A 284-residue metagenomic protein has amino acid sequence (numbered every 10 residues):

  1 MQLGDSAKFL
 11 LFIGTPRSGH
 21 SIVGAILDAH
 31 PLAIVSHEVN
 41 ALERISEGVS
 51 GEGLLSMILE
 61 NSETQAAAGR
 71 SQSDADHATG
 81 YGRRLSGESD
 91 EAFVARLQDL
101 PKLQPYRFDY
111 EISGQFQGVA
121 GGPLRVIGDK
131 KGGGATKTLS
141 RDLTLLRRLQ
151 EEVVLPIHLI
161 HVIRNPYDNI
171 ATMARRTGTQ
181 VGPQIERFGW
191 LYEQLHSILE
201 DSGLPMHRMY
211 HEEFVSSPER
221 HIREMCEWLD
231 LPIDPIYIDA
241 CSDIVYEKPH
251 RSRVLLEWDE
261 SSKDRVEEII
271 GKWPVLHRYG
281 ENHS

Functional and structural regions predicted by a protein language model:
M1-L11, P16, A174, V181 (+4 more regions): PAPS-dependent sulfotransferases, especially Golgi type II membrane carbohydrate sulfotransferases
P16, H37-V39, H161-I163: Glycine-rich, histidine-containing beta strand-loop boundary motifs that form or position
S21-A33: A conserved segment at the C-terminal end of the G1
I34-H37, H207: Conserved catalytic segments around the Walker B and adjacent sensor/switch elements of P-loop NTPase domains
S36-V39, P235-Y237: Catalytic beta-strand/loop signature of glycosyltransferases that borders the donor
E38-R147, E151: PAPS-dependent sulfation machinery
A68-Q72, Y81-L85, G133, T138-D142 (+4 more regions): Anion-recognition interface
Q115-I236: PAPS-dependent sulfotransferase catalytic domain
